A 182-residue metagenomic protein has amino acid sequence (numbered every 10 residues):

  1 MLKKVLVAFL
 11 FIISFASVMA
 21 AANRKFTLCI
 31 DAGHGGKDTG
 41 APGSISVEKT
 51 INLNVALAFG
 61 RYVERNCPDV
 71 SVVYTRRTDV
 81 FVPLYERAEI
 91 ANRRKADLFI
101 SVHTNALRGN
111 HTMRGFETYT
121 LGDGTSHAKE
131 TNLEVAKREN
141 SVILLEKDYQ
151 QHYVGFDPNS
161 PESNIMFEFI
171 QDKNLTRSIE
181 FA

Functional and structural regions predicted by a protein language model:
M1-L2: N-terminal secretory signal peptides that target proteins for export/translocation
V5-S14: Sec-dependent N-terminal signal peptides
F15-M19: Hydrophobic alpha-helical membrane-insertion segments, chiefly the h-region of N-terminal signal peptides
A20-F156, Q171-F181: Catalytic-core regions of hydrolytic enzymes
N164-D172: Short glycine/proline- and acidic residue-enriched helix-loop micro-motifs that form flexible lids or anion-recognition
